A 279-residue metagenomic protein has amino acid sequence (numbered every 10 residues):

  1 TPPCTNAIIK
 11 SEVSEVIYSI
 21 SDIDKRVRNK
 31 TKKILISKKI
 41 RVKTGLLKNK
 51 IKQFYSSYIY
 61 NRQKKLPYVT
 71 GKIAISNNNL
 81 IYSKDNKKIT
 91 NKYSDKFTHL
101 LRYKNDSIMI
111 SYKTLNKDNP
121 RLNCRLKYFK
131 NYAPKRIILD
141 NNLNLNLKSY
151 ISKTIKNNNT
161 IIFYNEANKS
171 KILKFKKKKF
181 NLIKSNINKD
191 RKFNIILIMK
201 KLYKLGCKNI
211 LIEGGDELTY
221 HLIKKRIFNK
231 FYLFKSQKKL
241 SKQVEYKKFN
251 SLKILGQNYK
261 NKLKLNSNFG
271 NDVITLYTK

Functional and structural regions predicted by a protein language model:
T1-I51, K135, I223: Zn2+-dependent cytidine deaminase-like catalytic core
P2-A7, Y55-S56, V69-G71: Short, charged beta->alpha transition segments
R28-K30, R41, N61, Y68-K279: Enzymes that bind and transform nitrogen-containing heteroaromatic metabolites
Y55-Q63: Flexible, polar/acidic helix-loop-strand segments at domain edges
